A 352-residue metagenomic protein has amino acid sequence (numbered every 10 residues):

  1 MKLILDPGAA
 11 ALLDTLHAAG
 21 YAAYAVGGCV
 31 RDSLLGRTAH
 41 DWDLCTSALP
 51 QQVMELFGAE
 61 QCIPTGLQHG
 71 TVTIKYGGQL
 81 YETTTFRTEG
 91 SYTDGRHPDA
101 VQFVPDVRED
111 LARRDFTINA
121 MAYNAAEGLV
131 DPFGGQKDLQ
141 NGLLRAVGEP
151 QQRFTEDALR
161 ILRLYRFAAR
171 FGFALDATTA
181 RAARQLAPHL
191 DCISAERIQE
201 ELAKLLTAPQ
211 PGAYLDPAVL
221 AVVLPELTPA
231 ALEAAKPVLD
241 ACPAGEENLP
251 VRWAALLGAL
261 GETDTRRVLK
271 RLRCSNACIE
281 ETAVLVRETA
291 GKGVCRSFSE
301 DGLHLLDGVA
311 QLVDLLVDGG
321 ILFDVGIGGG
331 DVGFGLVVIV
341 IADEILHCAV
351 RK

Functional and structural regions predicted by a protein language model:
M1-L322, G326-G335, A342, R351-K352: Catalytic cores of the polymerase beta-like nucleotidyltransferase superfamily and closely associated nucleotide
